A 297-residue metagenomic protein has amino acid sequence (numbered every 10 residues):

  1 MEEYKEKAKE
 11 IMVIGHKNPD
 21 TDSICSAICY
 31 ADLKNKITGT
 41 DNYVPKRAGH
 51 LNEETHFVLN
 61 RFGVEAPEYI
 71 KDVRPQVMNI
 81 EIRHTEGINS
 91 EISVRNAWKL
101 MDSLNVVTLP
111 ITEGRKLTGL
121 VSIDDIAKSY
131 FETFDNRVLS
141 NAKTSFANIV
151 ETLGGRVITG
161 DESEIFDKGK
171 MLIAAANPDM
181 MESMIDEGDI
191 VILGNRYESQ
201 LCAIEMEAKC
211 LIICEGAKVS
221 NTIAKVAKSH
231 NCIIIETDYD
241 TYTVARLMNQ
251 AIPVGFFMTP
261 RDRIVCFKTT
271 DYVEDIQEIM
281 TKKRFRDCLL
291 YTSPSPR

Functional and structural regions predicted by a protein language model:
M1-V106, E113-K116, D125-K128: Replace "Mg2+/Mn2+-dependent" with "divalent metal-dependent
K17, A48-L51, K71, G114-K116 (+4 more regions): Short, ordered loop/turn segments at secondary-structure junctions
V44, P67-Y69, L109-P110, V191-L193 (+5 more regions): Short hydrophobic alpha-helical runs that function as membrane-insertion/retention elements
I70-L100, T112, A147-T159, F166-E182 (+3 more regions): Bateman/CBS regulatory modules and CBS-like beta-alpha motifs in cytosolic regions of diverse proteins
D124-L139, R297: A short, polar/charged loop-to-alpha-helix boundary motif
T133-R137, D167-S220, E236-T237: Divalent-cation
N136, C232-P260: Long, charge-dense
Y291-P296: Conserved small/polar residues in nucleotide/adenosyl-binding loops
